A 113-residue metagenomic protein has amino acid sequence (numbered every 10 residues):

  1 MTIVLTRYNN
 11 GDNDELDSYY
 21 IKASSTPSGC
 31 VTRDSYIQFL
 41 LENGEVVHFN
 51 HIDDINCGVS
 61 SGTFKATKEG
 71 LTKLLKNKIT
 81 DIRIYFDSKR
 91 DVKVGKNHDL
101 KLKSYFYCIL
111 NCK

Functional and structural regions predicted by a protein language model:
M1-S28: An ectodomain-focused feature that recognizes extracytoplasmic/extracellular
Y8, S35-Y36, E69: Intrinsically disordered, low-complexity boundary segments flanking structured domains
D12-N13, S28, R33, I52-V59: Exposed acidic/polar residues on beta-strands and adjacent loops within beta-sheet cores, strongest in beta-propeller
S18-H48: Mid-length scaffold segments of soluble, non-membrane domains
N43-K113: Internal interaction segment
